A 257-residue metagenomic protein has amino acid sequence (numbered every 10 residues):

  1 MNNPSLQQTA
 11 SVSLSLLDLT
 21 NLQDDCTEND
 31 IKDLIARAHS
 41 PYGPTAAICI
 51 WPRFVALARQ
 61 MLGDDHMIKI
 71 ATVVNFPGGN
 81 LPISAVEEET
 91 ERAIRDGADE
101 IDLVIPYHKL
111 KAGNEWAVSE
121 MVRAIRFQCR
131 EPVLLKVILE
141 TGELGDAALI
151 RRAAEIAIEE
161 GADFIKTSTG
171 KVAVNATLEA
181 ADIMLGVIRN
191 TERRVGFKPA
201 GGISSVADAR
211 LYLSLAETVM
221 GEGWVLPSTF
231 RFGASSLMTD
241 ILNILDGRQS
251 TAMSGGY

Functional and structural regions predicted by a protein language model:
N3-G43, R53-F197, V206-S235, N243-Y257: Alpha/beta enzyme core
A200: Terminal helix/beta-alpha structural elements that buttress the NAD(P)+-binding lobe
I203: Short donor-sugar binding/catalytic loops of nucleotide-sugar-dependent glycosyltransferases, especially enzymes
